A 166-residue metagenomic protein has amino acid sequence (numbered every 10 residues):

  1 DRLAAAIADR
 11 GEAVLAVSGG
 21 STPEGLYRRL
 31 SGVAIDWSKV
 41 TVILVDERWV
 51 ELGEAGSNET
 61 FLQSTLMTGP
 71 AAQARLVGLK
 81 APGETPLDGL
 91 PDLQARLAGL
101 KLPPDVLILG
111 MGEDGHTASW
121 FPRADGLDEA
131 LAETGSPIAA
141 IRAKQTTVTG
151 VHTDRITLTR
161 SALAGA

Functional and structural regions predicted by a protein language model:
D1-L15: N-terminal glycine-/serine-/threonine-rich phosphate-binding loop
V14-S18, T41-L44: Short, conserved beta-strand segments within well-ordered enzyme catalytic domains that often line or immediately flank
V17-T22, L109-E113: Glycine-rich beta-strand-to-loop/alpha-helix junction loops that act as flexible
R29-W37, T60-Q63, P122-L131: A glycine- and small-aliphatic-rich helix-loop capping segment at beta-alpha/alpha-beta transitions that lines
V33-T41, P70-A71, A130-A132, S161-A166: Short, conserved loop/helix-junction motifs that constitute active-site signature segments in enzyme catalytic cores
W37-I108: Ligand-binding beta-strand-loop-alpha-helix segment within the catalytic cores of soluble metabolic enzymes
V106, E113, T117-S161: Class I SAM-dependent methyltransferase SAM-binding "motif I" and its flanking Rossmann-like core
